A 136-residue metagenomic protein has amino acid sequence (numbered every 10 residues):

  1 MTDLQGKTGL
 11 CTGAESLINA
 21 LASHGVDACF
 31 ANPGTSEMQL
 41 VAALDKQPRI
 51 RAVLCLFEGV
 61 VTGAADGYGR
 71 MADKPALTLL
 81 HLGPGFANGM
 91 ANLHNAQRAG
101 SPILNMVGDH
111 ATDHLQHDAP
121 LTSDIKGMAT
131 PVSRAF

Functional and structural regions predicted by a protein language model:
T2-F136: N-terminal alpha/beta PP-like core and its mobile active-site loop of ThDP/TPP-dependent enzymes
